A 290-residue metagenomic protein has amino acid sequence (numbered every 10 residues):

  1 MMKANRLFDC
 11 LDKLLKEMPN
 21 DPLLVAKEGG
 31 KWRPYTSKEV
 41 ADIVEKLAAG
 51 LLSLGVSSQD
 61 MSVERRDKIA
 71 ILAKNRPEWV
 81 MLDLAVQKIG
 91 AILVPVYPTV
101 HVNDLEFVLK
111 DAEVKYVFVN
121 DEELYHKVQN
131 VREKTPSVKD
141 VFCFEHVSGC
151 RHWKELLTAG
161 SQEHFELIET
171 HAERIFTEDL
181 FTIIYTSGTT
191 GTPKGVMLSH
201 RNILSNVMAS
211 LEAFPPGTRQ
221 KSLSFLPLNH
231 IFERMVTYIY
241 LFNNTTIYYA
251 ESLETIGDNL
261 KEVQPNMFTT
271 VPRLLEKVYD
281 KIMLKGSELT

Functional and structural regions predicted by a protein language model:
M1-N5, Y125, C150-L180: Flexible, low-complexity linker/hinge segments
M2-L24, D42: A short N-terminal helical cap/helix-turn-helix that marks the beginning of AMP-binding/adenylate-forming
P19-P22, S161-Y185, T192, P215-K221: Conserved pre-ATP/AMP-binding loop-to-beta segment of ANL
L24-R76, V80-L84, H101-E106, K154 (+2 more regions): Conserved AMP-binding/adenylate-forming core of the ANL superfamily
P34-S37, F181-V207: Conserved AMP-binding A3 loop
D67-K68, K74-V94, P98-V102, K110-Y116 (+2 more regions): A short helix-loop-beta submotif of the ANL/AMP-binding
K88-T158: Structural core segment of the AMP-binding/adenylate-forming
L204-K221, L228-T290: Conserved AMP-binding/adenylation subdomain of ANL enzymes
